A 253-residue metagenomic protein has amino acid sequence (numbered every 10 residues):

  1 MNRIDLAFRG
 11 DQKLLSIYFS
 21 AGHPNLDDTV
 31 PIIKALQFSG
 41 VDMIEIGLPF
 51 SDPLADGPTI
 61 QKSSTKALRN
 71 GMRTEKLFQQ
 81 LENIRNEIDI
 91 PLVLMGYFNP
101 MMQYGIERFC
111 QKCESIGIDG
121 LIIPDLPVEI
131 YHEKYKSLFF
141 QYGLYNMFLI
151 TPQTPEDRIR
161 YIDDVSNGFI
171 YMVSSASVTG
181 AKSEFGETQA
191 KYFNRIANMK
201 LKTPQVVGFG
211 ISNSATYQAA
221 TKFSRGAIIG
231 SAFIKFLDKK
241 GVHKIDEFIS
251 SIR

Functional and structural regions predicted by a protein language model:
M1-A7, S51-K62, R69-E82, M101-E107 (+5 more regions): Active-site-adjacent beta->alpha loops and helix N-cap segments on the catalytic face of soluble alpha/beta enzymes
L15-F19, I44-I46, L92-G96, L121-I123 (+4 more regions): Hydrophobic faces of well-ordered beta-strands that scaffold small-molecule active sites in alpha/beta enzyme cores
I17, L36, G47, C113 (+3 more regions): Conserved, mostly hydrophobic/aromatic
L26-L36, T154-V165, M199, V207 (+1 more regions): Catalytic cores of alpha/beta
G40, C113-G120, F139-N146, D164-I170 (+1 more regions): Glycine-enriched alpha-helix->loop->beta-strand junction motifs that scaffold or abut catalytic
V41-D52, I118-I130, Y171-A181, F223-K244: Glycine-rich phosphate-binding active-site loops on the catalytic face of alpha/beta enzymes
L144-G180: Histidine/lysine/aspartate-rich catalytic loop segments that bind and position anionic ligands
M172-S175, T179-G226, A232: Active-site/ligand-binding-proximal alpha/beta "capping" segment
